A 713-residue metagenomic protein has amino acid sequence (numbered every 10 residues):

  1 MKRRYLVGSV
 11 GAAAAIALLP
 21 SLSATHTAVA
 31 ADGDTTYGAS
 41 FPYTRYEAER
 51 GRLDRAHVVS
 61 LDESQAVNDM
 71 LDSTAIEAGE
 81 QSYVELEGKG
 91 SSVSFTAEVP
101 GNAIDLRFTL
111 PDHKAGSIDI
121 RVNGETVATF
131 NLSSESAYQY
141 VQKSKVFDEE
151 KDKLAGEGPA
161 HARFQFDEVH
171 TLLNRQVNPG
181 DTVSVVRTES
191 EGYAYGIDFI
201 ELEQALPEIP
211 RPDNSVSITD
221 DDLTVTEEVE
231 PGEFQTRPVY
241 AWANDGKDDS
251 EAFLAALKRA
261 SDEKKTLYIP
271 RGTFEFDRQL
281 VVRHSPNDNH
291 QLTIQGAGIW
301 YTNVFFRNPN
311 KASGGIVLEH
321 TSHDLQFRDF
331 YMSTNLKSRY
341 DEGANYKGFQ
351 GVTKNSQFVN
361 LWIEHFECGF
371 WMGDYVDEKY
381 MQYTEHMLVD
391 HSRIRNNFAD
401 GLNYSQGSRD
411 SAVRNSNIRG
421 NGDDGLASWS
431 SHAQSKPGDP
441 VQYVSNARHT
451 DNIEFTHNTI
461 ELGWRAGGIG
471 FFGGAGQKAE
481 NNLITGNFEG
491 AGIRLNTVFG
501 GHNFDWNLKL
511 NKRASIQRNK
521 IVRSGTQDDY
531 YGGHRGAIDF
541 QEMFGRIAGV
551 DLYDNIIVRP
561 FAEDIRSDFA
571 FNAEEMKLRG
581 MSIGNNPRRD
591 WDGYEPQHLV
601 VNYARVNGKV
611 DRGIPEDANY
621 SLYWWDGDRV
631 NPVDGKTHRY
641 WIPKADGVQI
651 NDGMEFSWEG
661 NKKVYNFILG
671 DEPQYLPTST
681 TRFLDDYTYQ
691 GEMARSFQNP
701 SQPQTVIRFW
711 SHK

Functional and structural regions predicted by a protein language model:
R3-V7: N-terminal export leaders
P20-D32: Sec-dependent signal peptide cleavage junction
A31-D213, Q517, N631, G635 (+7 more regions): Extracytoplasmic
A97-V99, F108-D112, R187-E189, A260 (+5 more regions): Non-cytosolic beta-sheet module surface loops
I218-P270, F276: Acidic Gly/Asp/Thr-rich repetitive segments characteristic of extracellular carbohydrate-active and adhesion proteins
L254-R259, F274-Q295, T302-D329, S333-N355 (+2 more regions): Extracellular beta-strand-rich solenoid/capping regions of secreted or surface-exposed proteins that bind or remodel
K265, D277-Q279, N303-G315, L336-G343 (+11 more regions): Short glycine/acidic-rich loop motifs that flank beta-strands on beta-rich extracellular proteins
Q291, Q295-W300, H323-T334, K354-E367 (+9 more regions): Right-handed parallel beta-helix
